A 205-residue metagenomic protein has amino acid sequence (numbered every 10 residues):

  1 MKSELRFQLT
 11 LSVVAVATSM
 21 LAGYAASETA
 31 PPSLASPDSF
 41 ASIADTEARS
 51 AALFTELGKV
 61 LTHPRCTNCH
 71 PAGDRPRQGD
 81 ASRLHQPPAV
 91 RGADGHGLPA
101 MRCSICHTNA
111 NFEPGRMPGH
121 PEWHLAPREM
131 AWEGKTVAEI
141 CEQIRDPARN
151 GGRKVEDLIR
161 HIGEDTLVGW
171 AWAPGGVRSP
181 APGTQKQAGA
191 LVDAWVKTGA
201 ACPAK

Functional and structural regions predicted by a protein language model:
K2-A52, P64-N68, A72-R77, D193-K205: Post-cleavage N-terminal segment of exported redox proteins
L5-L11, L21, L34, L53 (+9 more regions): Generic detector of leucine side chains in alpha-helical contexts
G23, P71-D74, D80-R83, M117-H120 (+2 more regions): General "foldedness" signal
S39-V60, P76, D80-H96: Electrostatic cytochrome c docking/interface patches
A48, T55, P64, M117-K205: C-type cytochrome heme-c attachment and multiheme electron-transfer modules
R65-G73, A100-A110: The canonical Cys-X-X-Cys-His
Q78-S104, E113-R145: Gly/Gly-Pro-rich "capping" loops immediately C-terminal to redox-active cysteine motifs in periplasmic/lumenal
